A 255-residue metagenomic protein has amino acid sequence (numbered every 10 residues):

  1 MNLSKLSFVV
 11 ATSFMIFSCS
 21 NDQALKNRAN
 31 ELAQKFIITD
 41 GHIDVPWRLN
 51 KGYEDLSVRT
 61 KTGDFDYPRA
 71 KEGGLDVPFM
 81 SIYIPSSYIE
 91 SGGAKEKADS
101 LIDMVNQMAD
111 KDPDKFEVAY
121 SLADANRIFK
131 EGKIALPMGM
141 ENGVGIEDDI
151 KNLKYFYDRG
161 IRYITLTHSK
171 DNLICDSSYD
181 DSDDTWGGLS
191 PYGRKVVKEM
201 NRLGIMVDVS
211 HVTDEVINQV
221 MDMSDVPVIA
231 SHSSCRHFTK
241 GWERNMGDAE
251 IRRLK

Functional and structural regions predicted by a protein language model:
M1-L25: Bacterial Sec-dependent N-terminal signal peptides
V9-V10, V45, V58, V77 (+8 more regions): Extended aliphatic helical segments
C19-D183, R236, K240-K255: N-terminal hydrophobic targeting/anchoring segments and the immediately downstream early-domain regions of hydrolases
D148-D158, D180-I229, E243-K255: Histidine/acidic residue-rich metal-binding segments in metalloenzymes
T167, S210, S231-S233: Generic beta-strand/beta-sheet core signal
D214-E215, C235-H237: Short, catalytically relevant binding-site loops at active-site mouths
